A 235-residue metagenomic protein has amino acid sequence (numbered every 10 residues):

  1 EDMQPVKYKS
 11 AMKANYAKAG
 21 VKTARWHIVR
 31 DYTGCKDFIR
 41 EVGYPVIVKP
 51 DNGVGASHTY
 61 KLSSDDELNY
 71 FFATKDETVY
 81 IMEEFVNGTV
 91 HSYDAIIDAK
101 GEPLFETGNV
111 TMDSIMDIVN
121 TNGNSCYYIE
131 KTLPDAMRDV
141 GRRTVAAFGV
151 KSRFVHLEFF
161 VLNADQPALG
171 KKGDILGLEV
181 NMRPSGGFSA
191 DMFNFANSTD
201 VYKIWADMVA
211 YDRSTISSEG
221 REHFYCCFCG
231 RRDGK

Functional and structural regions predicted by a protein language model:
E1-D37: Conserved N-proximal alpha/beta basic substrate-recognition cap immediately N-terminal to, or forming the N-lobe
A24-I28, P45-F71, N87-D94, P103-L104 (+2 more regions): Glycine-rich phosphate-binding loop of ATP-grasp-fold ATP-dependent ligases
R25, P45-I47, T78-M82, T215-S217: A short linear hydrophobic-aromatic micro-motif
G34-C35, E67-N69, G234-K235: Short, conserved charged micro-motifs
K36-E41, A73-T74: Short amphipathic alpha-helix with an adjacent loop that forms part of the alpha/beta core around
K75-V79, E84-Y127, D135-L176, N181-S189 (+1 more regions): Phosphate-binding core of ATP-grasp and ATP-grasp-like enzymes
R183-W205: ATP-dependent carboxylate-activation loops
I204-K235: Peripheral (often C-terminal) accessory segments that flank ATP-dependent C-N-forming ligase machineries
